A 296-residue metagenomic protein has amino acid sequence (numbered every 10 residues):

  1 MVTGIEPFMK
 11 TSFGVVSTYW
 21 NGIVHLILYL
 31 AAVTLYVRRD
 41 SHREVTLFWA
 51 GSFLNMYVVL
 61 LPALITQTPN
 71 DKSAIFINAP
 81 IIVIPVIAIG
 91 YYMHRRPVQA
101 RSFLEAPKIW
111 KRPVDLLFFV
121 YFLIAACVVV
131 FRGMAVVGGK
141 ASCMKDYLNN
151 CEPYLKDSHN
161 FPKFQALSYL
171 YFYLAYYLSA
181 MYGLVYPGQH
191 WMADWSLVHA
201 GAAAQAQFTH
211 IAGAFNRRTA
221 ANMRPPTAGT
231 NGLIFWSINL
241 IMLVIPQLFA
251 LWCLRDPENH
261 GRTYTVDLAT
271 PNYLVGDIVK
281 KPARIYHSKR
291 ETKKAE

Functional and structural regions predicted by a protein language model:
M1, F8-A135, L167-A283, E296: Eukaryotic polytopic
M1-F8, V15, V130-K163: Membrane-interfacial loop- and helix-cap regions that link adjacent transmembrane helices in polytopic membrane proteins
Y286-K294: Extreme C-terminal disordered tails of eukaryotic proteins encode short linear targeting/docking signals used
